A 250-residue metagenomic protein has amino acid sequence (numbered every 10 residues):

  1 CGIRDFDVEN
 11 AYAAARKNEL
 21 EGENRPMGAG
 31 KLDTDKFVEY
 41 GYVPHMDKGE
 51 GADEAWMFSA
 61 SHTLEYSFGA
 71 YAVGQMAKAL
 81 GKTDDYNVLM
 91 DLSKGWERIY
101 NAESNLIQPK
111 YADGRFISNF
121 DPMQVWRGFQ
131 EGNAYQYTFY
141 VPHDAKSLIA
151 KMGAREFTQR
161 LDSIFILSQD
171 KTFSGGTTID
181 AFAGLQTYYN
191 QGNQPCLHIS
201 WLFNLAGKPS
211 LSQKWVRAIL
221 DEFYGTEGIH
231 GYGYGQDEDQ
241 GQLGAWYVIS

Functional and structural regions predicted by a protein language model:
G2-S250: Active-site core of glycosidic bond-cleaving carbohydrate-active enzymes
